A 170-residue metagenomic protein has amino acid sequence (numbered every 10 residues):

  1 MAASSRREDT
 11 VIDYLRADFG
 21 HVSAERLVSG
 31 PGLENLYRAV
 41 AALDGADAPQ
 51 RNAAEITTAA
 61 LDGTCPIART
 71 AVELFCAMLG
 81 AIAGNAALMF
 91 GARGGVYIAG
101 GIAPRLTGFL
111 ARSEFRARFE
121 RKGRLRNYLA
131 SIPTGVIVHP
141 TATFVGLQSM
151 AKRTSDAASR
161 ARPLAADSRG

Functional and structural regions predicted by a protein language model:
M1-E8: Hydrophobic alpha-helical segments and helix pairs
T10-G170: ATP-binding/phosphotransfer module of carbohydrate and carboxylate kinases, centering on a glycine-rich
